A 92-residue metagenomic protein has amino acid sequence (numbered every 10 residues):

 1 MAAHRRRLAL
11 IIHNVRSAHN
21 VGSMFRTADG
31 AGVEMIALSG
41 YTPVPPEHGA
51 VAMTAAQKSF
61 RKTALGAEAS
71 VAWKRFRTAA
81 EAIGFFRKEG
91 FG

Functional and structural regions predicted by a protein language model:
M1-G92: RNA substrate-binding interface of SAM-dependent RNA methyltransferases
